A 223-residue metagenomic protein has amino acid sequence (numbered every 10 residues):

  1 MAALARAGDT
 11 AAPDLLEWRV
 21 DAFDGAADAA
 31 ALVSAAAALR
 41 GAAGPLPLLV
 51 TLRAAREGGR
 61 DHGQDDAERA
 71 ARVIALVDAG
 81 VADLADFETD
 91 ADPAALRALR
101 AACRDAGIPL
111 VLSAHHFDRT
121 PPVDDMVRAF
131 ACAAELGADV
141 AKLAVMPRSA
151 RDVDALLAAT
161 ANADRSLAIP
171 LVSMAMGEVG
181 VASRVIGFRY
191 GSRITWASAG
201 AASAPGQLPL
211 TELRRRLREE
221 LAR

Functional and structural regions predicted by a protein language model:
M1-A55: Conserved N-terminal beta1-alpha1 strand-loop-helix module at the mouth
M1-D9, Q64-L76, P122-C132, A182: Short, acidic/polar
A12-D14, D78-D83, A98, A102-V111 (+3 more regions): Glycine-enriched alpha-helix->loop->beta-strand junction motifs that scaffold or abut catalytic
L15-G25, D65-R69, V73-A94, V111-P121 (+2 more regions): Catalytic beta/alpha-barrel core
F23-G41, T89-D105, P121-D124, R148-A163 (+1 more regions): Active-site-adjacent beta->alpha loops and helix N-cap segments on the catalytic face of soluble alpha/beta enzymes
P45-I74: Structural motif corresponding to the early beta-alpha repeats
P47-L49, P109, P170-V172: Proline-centered loop/turn at the N-terminus of a beta-strand
A161-R223: C-terminal alpha-helical cap/extension of soluble enzyme domains
